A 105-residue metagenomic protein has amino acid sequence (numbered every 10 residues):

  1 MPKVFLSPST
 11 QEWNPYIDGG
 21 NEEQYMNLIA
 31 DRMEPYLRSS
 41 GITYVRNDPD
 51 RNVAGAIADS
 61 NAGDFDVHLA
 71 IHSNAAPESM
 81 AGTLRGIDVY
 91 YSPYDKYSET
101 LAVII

Functional and structural regions predicted by a protein language model:
P2-F5, T10-P15, G20-I105: Active-site-proximal helix/loop segments of hydrolytic enzymes
